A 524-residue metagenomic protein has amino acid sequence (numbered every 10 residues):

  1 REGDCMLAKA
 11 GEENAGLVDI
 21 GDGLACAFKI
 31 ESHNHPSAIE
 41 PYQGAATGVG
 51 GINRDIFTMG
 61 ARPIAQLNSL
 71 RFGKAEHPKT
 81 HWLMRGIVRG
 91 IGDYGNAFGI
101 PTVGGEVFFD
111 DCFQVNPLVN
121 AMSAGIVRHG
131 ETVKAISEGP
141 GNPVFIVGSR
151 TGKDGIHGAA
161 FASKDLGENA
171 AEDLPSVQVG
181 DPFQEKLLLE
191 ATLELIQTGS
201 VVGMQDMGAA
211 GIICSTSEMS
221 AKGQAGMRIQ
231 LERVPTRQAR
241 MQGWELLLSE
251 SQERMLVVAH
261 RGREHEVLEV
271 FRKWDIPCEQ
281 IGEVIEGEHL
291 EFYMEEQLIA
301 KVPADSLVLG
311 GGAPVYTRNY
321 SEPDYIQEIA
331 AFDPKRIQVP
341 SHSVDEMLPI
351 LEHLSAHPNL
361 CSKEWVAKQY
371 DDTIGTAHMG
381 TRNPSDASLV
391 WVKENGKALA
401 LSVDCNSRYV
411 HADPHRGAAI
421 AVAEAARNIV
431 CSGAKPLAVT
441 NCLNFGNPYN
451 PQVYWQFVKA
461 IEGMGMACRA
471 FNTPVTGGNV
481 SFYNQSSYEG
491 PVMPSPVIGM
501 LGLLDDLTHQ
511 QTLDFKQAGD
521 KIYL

Functional and structural regions predicted by a protein language model:
R1-L524: Glycine/proline-enriched, intrinsically flexible loops and inter-domain linkers
